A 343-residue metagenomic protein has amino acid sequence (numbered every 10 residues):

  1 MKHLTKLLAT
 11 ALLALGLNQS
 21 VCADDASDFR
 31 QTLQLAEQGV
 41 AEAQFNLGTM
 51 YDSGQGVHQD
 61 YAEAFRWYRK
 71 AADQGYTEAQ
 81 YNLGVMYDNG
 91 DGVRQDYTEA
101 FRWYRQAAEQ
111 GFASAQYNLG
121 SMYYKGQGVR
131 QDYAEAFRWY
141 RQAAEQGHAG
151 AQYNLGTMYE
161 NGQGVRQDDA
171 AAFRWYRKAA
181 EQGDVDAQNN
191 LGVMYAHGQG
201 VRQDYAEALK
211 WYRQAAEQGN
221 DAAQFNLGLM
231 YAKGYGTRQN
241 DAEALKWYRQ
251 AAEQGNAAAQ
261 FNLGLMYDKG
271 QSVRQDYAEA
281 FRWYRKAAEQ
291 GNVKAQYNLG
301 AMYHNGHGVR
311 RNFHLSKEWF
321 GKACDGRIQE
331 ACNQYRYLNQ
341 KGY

Functional and structural regions predicted by a protein language model:
M1-A9: Bacterial N-terminal signal peptides that target proteins for export
A9-N18: Bacterial N-terminal signal peptides
C22-S53, K70: N-terminal segments that cap or nucleate solenoid repeat domains
E37-V40, S53-Q55, D60, D73-Y76 (+23 more regions): Short helix-capping/linker turns of helical repeat alpha-solenoids
F45, R66, Y81, R102 (+13 more regions): TPR/TPR-like alpha-solenoid signature
N46-S53, N82-N89, N118-K125, N154-N161 (+5 more regions): Hydrophobic face of amphipathic alpha-helices that form TPR/SEL1-like repeat modules and related alpha-solenoid
